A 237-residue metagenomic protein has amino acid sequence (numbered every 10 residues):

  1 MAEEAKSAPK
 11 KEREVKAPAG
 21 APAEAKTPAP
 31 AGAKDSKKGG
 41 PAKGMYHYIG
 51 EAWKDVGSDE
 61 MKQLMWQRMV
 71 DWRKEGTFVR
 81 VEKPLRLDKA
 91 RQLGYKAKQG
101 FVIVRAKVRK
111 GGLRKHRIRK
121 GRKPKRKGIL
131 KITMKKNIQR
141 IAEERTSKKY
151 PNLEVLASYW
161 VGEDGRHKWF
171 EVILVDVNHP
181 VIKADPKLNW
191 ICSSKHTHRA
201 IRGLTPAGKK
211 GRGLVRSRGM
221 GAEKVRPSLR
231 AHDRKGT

Functional and structural regions predicted by a protein language model:
M1-K98, G121-T237: Low-complexity, rRNA-contacting terminal tracts
R91-G112: Histone-fold modules and their flanking histone-like tails across chromatin and transcription assemblies
G112-R114, P180-V181: Residue-level signal for secondary-structure boundary sites
R114-K115, L153: Amphipathic alpha-helical interaction segments
